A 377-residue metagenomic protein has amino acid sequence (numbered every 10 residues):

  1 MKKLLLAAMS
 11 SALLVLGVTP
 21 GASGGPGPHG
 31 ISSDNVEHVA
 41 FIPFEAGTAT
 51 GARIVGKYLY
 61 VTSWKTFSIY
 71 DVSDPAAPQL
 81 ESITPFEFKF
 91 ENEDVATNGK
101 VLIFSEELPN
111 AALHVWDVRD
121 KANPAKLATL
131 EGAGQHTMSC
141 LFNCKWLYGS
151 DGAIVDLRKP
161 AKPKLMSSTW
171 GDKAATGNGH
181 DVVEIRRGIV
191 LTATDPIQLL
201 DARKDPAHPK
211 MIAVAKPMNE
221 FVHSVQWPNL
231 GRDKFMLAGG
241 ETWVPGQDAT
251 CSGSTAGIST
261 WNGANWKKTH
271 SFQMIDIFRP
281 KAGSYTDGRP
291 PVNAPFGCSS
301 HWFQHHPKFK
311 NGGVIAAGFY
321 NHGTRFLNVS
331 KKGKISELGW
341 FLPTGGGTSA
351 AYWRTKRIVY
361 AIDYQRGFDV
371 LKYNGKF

Functional and structural regions predicted by a protein language model:
M1-L4: Positively charged n-region of N-terminal signal peptides that target proteins for export
A7-G17: Bacterial N-terminal signal peptides
S10, A22-F377: Feature marking well-ordered beta-strand scaffolds used for ligand recognition
